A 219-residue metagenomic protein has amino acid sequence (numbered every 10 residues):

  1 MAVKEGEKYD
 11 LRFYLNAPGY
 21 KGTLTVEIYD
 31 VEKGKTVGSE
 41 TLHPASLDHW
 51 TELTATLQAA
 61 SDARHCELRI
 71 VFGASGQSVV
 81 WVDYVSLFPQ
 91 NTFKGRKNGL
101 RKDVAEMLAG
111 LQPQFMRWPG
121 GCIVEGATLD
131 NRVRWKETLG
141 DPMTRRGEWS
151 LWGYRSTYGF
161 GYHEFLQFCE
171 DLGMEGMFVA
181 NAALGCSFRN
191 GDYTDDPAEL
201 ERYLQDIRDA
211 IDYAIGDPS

Functional and structural regions predicted by a protein language model:
M1-T157, E170, E175-M177, F188-E201: Extracellular and organelle-lumenal recognition/adhesion modules and their flexible linkers in secreted
G34-T36, G161, S219: Extracellular/secretory pathway-exposed regions associated with glycan biology
D103-M107, G161-F168, D206, A210: A general structural detector for well-ordered alpha-helical segments in enzyme core domains, enriched
A183-G185: Conserved radical SAM core fold
Y213-S219: Short mixed-charge
